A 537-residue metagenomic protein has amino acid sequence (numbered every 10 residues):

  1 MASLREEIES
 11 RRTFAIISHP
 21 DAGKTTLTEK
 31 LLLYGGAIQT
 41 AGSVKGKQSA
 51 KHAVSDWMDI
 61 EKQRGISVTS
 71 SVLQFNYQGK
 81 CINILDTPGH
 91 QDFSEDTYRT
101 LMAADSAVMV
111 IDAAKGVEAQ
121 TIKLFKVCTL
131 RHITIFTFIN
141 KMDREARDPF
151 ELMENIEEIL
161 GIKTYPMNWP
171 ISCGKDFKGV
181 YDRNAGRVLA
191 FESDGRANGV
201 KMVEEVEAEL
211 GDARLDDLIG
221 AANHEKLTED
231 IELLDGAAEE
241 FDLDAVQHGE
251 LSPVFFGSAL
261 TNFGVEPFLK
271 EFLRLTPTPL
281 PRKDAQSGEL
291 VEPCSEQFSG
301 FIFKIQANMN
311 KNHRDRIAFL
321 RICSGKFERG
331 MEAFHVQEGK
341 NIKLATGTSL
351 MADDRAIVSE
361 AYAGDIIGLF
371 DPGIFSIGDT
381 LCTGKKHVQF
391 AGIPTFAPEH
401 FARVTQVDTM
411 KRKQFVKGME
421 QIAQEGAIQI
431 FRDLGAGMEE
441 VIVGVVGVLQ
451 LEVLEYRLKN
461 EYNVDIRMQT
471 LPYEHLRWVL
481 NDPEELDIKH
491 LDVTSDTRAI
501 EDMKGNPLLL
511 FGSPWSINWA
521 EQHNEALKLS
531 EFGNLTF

Functional and structural regions predicted by a protein language model:
M1-F537: Structural and coupling elements of P-loop NTPases
